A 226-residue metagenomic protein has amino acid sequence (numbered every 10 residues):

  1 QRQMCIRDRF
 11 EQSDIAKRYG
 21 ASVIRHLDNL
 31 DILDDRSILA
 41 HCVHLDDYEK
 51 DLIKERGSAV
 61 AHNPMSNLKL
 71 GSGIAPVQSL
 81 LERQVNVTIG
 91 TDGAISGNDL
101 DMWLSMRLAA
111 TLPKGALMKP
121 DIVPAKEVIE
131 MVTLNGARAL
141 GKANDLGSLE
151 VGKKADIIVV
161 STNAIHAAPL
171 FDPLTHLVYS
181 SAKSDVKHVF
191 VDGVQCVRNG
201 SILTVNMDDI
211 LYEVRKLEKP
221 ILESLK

Functional and structural regions predicted by a protein language model:
Q1-I6: Short, small-residue-biased leader/transition segments that mark boundaries at the very start of proteins
R7, P64-L68, G93-I95: Short, acidic/turn-prone active-site loops that include or flank metal/cofactor- and phosphate-binding residues
R9-A21, E49-K54, G71-L80, G97-K114: Histidine/acidic-residue-rich catalytic or RNA/ligand-binding cores of hydrolases and nuclease-related proteins
N29-I32, R36, Q78-A164, S180: His/Asp/Glu-enriched, well-ordered alpha-helical/loop segment that forms or immediately abuts the divalent-metal
S37-L45, N63-N67: Catalytic beta/alpha-barrel core
L39, D92, G193: Residue-level signal for inorganic ion chemistry
V132-K226: Active-site microenvironment of metallo-dependent hydrolases
